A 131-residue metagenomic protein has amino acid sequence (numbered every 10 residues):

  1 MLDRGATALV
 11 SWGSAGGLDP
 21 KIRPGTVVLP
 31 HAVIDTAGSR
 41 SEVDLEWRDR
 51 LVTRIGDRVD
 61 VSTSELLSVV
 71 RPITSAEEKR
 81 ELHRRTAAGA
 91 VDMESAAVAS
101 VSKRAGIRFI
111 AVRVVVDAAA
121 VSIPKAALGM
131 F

Functional and structural regions predicted by a protein language model:
M1-F131: Glycine-rich phosphate- or other oxyanion-binding loops that anchor nucleotides, phosphorylated ligands
